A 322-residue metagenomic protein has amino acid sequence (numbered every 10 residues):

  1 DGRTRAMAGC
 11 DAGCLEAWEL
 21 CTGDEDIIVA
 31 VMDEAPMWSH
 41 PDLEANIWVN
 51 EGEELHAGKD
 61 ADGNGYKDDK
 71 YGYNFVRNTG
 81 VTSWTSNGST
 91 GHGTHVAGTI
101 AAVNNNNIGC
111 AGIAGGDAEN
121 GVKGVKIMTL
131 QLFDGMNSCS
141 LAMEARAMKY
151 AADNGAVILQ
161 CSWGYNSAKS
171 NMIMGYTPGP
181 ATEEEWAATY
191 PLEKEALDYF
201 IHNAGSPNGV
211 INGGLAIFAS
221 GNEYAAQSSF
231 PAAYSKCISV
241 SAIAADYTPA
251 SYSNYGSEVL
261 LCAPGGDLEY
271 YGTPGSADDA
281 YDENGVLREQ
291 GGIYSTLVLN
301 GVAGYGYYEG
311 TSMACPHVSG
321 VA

Functional and structural regions predicted by a protein language model:
D1-A6: Non-catalytic propeptide/linker segments at domain boundaries
D11-M143, N154-V157, G164-S170, I211-G213 (+5 more regions): Subtilisin-like serine protease catalytic core
D33, S229-G320: Extracellular S/T/G-rich loop segment that most often corresponds to the catalytic His/Ser-adjacent loop
W84-A97, T189, G221, G304-V318: Gly/Ser-rich catalytic serine loop of serine hydrolases
L130-Q131, Q160-G164, I217-S220, S241-A242 (+3 more regions): A cross-family glycoside hydrolase active-site/sugar-binding cleft signature
A142-D153, D198: Amphipathic, non-transmembrane alpha-helical secondary structure
M148-L192, A219: Short acidic, glycine-rich surface-loop motifs adjacent to enzyme active sites
G175-A216, K236: Catalytic-core regions built around general acid/base machinery
